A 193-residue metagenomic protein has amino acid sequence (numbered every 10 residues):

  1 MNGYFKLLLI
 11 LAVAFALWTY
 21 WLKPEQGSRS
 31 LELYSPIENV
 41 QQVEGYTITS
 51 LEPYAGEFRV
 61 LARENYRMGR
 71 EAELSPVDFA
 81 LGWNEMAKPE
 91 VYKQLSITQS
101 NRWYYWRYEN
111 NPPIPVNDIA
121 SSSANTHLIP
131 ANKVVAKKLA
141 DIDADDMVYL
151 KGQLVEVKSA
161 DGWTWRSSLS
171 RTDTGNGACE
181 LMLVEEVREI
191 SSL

Functional and structural regions predicted by a protein language model:
N2-L193: OB-fold and OB-like single-stranded nucleic-acid-recognition modules and their adjacent interaction interfaces
